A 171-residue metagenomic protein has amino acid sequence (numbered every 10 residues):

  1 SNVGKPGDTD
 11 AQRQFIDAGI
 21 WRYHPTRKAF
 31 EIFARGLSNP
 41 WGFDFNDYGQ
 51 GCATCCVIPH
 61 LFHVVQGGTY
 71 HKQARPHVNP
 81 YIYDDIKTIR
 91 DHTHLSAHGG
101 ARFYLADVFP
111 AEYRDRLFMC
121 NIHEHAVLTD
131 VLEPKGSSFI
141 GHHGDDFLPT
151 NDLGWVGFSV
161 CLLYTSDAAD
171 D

Functional and structural regions predicted by a protein language model:
S1-S166, D171: Beta-propeller blade termini and top-face loops
